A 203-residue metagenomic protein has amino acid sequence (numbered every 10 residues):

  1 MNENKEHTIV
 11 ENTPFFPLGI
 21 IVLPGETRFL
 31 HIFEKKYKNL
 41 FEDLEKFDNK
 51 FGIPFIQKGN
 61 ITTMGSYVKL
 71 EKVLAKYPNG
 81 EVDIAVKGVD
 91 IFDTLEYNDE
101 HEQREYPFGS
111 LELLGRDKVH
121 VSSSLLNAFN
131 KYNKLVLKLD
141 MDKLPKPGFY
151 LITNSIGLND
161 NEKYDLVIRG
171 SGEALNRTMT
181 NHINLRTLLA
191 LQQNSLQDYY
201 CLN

Functional and structural regions predicted by a protein language model:
M1-N203: N-terminal low-complexity, acidic/polar interaction/targeting segments
